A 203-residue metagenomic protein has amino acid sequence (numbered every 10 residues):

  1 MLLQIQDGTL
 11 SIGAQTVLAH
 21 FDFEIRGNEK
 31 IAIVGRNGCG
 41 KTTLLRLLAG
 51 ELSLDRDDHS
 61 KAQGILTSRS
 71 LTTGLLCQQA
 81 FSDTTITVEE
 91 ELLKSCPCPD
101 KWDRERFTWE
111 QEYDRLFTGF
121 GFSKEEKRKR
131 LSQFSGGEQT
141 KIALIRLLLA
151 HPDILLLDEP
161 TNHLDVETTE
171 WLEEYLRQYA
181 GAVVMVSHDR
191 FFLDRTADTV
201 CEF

Functional and structural regions predicted by a protein language model:
M1-F203: ABC ATP-binding cassette signature C-motif
